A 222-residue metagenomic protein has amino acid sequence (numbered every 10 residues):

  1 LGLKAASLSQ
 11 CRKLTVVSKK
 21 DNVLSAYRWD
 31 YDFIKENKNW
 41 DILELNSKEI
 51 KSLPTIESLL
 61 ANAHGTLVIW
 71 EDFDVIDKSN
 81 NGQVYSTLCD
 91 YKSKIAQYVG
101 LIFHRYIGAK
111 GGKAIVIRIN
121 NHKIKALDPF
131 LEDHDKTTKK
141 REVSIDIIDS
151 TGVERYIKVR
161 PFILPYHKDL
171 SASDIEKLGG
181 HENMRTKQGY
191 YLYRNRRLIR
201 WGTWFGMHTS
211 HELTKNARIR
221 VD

Functional and structural regions predicted by a protein language model:
L1-A109, K113-I119: GHKL-type ATPase core
V84-L88, K92, A96-Q97, I107-D222: GHKL/Bergerat-fold ATPase module in large chromosome/replication-associated machines
